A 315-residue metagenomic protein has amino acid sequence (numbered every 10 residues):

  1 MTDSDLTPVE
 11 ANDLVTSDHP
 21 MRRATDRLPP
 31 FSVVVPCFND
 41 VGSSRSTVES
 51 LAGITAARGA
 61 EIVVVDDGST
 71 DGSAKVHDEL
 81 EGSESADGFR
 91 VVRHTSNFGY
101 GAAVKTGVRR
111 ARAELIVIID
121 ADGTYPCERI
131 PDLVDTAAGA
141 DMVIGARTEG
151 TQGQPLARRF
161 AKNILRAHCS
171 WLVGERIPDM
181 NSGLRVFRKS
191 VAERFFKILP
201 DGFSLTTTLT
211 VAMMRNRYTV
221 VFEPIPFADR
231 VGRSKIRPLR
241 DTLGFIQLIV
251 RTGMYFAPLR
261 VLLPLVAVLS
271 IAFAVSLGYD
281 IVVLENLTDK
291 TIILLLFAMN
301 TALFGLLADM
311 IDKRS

Functional and structural regions predicted by a protein language model:
T2-P30, P200-S315: Hydrophobic helical membrane-anchoring modules
L28-S32, A52-V63, G72, D87-R90: Short loop->beta transition adjacent to catalytic acidic/histidine clusters or analogous donor-positioning motifs
D40-T55: Short, well-formed alpha-helical segments that are part of the catalytic scaffolds of diverse glycosyltransferases
G42-S46, D71-L80: Acidic helix N-cap motif at the loop->helix transition within catalytic regions of sugar-transfer enzymes
E61-V63, A74-R110: Conserved donor nucleotide-binding strand/loop of the catalytic core
D66-K75, G123: A conserved acidic beta->alpha catalytic loop
V92-R110, L115, C127-F203, T207 (+1 more regions): Acceptor/aglycone-binding surface of glycosyltransferases and processive sugar-polymer synthases
